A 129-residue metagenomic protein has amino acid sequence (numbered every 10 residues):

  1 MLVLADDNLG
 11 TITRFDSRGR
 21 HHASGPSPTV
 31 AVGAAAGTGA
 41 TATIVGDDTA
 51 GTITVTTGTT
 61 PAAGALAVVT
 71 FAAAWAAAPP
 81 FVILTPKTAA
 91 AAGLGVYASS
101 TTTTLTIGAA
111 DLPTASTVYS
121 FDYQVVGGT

Functional and structural regions predicted by a protein language model:
M1-T11: Right-handed beta-helix
G19-T129: Extracellular attachment/recognition segments
